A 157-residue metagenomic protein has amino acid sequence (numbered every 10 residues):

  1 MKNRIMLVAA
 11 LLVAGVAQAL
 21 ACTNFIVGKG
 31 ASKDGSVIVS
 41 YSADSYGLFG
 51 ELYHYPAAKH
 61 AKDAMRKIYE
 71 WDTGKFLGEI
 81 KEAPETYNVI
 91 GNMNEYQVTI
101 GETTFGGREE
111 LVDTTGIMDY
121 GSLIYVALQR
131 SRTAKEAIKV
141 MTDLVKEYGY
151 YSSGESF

Functional and structural regions predicted by a protein language model:
M1-K2: N-terminal secretory signal peptides that target proteins for export/translocation
I5-G15: Sec-dependent N-terminal signal peptides
G15-A21: Sec/Tat signal peptide C-region and signal peptidase I cleavage site
C22-D119, V140-F157: A contiguous strand-loop segment
V112-T114, S122-S131: Second-shell loop/turn segments in exported
